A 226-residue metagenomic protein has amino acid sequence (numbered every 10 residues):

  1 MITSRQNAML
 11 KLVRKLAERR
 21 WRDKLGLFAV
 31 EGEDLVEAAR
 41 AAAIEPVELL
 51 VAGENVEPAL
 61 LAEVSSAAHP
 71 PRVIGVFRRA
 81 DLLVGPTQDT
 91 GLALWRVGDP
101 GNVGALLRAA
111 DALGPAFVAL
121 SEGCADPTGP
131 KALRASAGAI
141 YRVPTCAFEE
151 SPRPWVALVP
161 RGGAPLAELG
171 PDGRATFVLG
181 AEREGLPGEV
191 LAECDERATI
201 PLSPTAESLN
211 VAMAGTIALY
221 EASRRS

Functional and structural regions predicted by a protein language model:
M1-V103, E122-G123, E149: Arg/Lys-rich RNA-binding interfaces used to dock onto structured RNA substrates
V30, P100-G104, T205-M213: Short, conserved micro-motifs enriched in small and acidic residues
A38-A39, E63, N102, T128 (+4 more regions): Phosphate- and divalent-cation-binding pockets in alpha/beta enzyme and binding domains that engage nucleotide-derived
I74-V76, L92-A93, A119, A157 (+2 more regions): Conserved beta-strand segments that form the floor/walls of ligand-binding pockets within enzyme and binding domains
G75, A109-L113, C124-Y141, G188-S226: Structured adenosyl-cofactor binding patch, chiefly the S-adenosyl-L-methionine
A80-A164: RNA substrate-binding interface of SAM-dependent RNA methyltransferases
A157-A206, N210: Active-site/ligand-binding-proximal alpha/beta "capping" segment
